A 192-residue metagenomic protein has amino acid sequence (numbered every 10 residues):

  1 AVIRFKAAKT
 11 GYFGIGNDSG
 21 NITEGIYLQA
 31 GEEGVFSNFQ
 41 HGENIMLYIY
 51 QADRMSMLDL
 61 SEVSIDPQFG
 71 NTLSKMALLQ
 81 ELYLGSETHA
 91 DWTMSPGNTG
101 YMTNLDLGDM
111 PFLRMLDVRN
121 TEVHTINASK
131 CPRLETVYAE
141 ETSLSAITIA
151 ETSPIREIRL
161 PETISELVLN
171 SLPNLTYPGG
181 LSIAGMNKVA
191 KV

Functional and structural regions predicted by a protein language model:
A1-W92, N98-P111, K130-P132, S171-P173 (+1 more regions): N-terminal capping/linker segments that flank leucine-rich repeat
G25, E81-L82, T88, T136 (+3 more regions): Intrinsic disorder/low-complexity segments enriched in polar/small residues
L58-L60, Q80-L84, A90-S95, L105 (+8 more regions): Conserved hydrophobic beta-strand positions in leucine-rich repeat
D66, T148-A150, R156-R159, S165 (+1 more regions): Residues marking helix boundaries in flexible regions
G108-M110, R119, S129-C131, E140 (+4 more regions): Extracellular repeat turn/loop positions enriched in glycine and acidic/polar residues, especially those that create
